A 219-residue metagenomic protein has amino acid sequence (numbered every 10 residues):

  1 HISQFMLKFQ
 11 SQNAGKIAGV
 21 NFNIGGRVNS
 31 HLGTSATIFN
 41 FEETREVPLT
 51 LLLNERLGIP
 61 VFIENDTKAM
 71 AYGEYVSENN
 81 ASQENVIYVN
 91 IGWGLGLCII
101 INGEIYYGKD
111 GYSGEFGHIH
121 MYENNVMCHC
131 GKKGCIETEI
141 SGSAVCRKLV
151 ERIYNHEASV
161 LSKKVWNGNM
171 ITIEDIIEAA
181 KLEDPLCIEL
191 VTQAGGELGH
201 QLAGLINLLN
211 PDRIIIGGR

Functional and structural regions predicted by a protein language model:
H1-A18, L32, E55-I59, S77-E78 (+3 more regions): ATP-binding/phosphotransfer module of carbohydrate and carboxylate kinases, centering on a glycine-rich
K16-N23, R27-R147: Phosphate-binding/catalytic loop of phosphoryl-transfer enzymes
